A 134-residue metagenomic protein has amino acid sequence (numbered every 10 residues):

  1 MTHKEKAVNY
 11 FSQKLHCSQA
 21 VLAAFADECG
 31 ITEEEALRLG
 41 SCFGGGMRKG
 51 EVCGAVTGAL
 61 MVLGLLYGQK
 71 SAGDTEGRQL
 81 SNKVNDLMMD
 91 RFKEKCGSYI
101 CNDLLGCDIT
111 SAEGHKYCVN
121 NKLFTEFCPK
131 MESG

Functional and structural regions predicted by a protein language model:
M1-C29: Active-site-proximal helix-loop elements at catalytic-domain edges
E5-S12, C42-E51, K122-K130: A short glycine/serine-rich beta->alpha loop
C17, C53, C101: Short cysteine clusters
E28-R38, L65-L87: Phosphate-handling active-site elements
A36, E51-A55: Active-site nucleophile and cofactor-binding loops and adjacent substrate-binding regions of central metabolic enzymes
G58-L66: DPxDG-like acidic metal-binding loop motif
N82-G134: C-terminal binding/interaction regions
